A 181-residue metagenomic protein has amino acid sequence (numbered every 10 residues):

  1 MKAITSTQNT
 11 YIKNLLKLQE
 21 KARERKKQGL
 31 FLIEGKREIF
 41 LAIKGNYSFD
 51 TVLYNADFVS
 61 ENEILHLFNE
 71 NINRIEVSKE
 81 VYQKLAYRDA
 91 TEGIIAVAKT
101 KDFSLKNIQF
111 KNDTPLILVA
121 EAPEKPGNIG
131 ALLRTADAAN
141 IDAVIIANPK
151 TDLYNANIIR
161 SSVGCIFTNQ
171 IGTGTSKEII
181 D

Functional and structural regions predicted by a protein language model:
M1-E61, K150-T151: Boundary-proximal intrinsically disordered activation/regulatory segments immediately upstream of a helical core
A3-S6, I75-S78, N169-I179: Short acidic-hydrophobic, aromatic-tinged amphipathic segments that line or gate anion-handling sites
K27-L30, S48-V52, N71-N73, A143-V144 (+1 more regions): Short active-site oxyanion
L32, L53, I95-V97, I117-V119 (+1 more regions): Structural motif
G35, A96, I159: A residue-level signal for conserved active-site and pocket-lining positions in enzyme catalytic cores
K44, F103, N107-D181: RNA substrate-binding interface of SAM-dependent RNA methyltransferases
S48-E80: Active-site cofactor/substrate anionic-group-binding motifs, chiefly glycine- and Lys/Arg-rich phosphate-binding loops
F68-K99: Glycine/small-residue-rich loop that forms an oxyanion/phosphate-binding "nest" at active or ligand-binding sites
